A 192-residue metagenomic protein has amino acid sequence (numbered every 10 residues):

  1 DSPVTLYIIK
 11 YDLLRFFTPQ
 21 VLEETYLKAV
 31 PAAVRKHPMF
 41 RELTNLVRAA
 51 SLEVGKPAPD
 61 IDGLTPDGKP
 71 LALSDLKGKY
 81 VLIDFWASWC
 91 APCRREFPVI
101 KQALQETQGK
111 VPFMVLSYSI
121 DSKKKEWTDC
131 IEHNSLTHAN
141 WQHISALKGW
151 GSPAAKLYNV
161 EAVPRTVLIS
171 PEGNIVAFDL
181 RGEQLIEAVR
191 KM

Functional and structural regions predicted by a protein language model:
D1-L71: Oxidative protein folding and maturation machinery
D62-L64, T128-P164, P171: Short, internal strand/loop/helix patches that form the active-site neighborhood or redox-interaction surface
L71-A72, V176: Generic structural signal for well-ordered beta-strand positions
K77-G78, F85-Q102: Conserved redox-active cysteine motifs that mediate thiol-disulfide chemistry, especially di-cysteine Cys-X(1-2)-Cys
Y80-V81, P164: Alpha/beta-hydrolase fold active-site loops
D84, V115-S119, I144: Short beta-strand segments
R95-L136, G149-A155: Structural microenvironment flanking redox-active thiols in thiol-disulfide oxidoreductases
A162, P171-M192: Non-catalytic, surface beta->alpha helical segment in thiol-disulfide oxidoreductase systems
